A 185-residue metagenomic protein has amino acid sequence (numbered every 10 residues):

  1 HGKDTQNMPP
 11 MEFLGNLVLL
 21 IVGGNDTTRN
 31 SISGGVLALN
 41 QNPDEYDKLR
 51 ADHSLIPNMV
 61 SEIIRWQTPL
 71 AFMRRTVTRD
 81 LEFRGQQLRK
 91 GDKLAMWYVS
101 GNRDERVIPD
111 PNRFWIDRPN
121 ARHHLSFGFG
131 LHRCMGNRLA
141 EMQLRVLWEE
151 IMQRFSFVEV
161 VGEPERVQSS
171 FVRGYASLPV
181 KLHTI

Functional and structural regions predicted by a protein language model:
H1-I185: Cytochrome P450
